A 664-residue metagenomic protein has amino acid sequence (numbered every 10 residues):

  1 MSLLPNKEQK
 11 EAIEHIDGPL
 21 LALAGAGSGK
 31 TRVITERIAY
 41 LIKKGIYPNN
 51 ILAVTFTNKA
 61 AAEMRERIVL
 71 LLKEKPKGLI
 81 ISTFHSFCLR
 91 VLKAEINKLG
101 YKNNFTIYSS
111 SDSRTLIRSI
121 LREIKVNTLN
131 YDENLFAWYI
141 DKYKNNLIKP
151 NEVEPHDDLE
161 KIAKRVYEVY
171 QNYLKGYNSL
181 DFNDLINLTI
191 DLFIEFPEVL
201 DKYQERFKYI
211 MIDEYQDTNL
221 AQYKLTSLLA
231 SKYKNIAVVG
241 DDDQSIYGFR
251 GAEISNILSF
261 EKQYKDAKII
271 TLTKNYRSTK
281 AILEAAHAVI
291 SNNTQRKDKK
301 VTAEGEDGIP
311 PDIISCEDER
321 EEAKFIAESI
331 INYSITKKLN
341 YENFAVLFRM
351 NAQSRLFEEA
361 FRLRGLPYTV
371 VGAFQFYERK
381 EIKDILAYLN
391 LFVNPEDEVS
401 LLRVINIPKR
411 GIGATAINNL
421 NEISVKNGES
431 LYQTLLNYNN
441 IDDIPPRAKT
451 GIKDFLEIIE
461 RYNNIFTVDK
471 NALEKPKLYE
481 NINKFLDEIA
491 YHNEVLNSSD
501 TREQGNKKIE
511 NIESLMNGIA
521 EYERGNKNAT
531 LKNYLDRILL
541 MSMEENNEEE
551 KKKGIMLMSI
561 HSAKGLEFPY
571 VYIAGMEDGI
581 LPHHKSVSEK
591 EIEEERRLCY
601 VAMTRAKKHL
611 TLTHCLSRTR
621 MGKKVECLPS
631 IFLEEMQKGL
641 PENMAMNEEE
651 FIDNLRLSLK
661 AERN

Functional and structural regions predicted by a protein language model:
M1, P641-N664: Acidic, low-complexity intrinsically disordered tails
S2-I16, A221: N-terminal pre-P-loop "Q-motif" helix
D17-L20, S28, A39-Y209, K234 (+12 more regions): A basic/glycine-biased coupling hinge at the interface between accessory DNA-binding modules
G18, I46-N50, K75-G78, K232-N235 (+9 more regions): Short glycine-/polar-rich loops that comprise or flank the Walker A/P-loop and associated switch/sensor motifs
A22, A26-I34, I96, K102 (+4 more regions): Helicase P-loop NTPase motor core
S28, Q216-N292, K299-E304, N440: Conserved helicase motor core of SF1/SF2 NTP-dependent helicases
P48, M211-T218, V239-G240, I573: Hydrophobic residues in beta-strands of the RecA-like P-loop NTPase core, especially within AAA+ ATPase
H156, S354-L366, R379, L386-G639: Conserved helicase C-terminal RecA-like lobe
